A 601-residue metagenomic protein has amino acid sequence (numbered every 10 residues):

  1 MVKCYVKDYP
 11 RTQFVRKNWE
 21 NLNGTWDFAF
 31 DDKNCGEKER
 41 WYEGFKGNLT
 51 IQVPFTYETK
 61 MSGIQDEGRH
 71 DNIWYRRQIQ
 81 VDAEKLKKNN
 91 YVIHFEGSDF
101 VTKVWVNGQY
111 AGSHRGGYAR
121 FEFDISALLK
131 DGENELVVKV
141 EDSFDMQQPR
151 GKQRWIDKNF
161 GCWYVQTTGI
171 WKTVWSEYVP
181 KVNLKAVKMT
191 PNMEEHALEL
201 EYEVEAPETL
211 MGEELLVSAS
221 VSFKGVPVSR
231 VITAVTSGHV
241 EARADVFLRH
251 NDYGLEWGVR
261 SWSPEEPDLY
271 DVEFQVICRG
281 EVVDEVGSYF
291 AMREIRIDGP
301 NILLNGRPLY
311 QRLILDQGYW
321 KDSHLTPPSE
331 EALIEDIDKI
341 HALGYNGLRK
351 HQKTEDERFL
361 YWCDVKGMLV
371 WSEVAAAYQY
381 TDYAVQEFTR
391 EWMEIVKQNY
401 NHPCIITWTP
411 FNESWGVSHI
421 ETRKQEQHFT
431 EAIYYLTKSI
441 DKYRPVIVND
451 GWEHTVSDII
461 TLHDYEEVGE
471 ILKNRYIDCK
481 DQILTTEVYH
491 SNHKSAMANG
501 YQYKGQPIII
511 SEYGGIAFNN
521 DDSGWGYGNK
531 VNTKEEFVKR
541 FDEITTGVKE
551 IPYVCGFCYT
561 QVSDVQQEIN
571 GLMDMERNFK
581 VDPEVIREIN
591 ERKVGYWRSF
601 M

Functional and structural regions predicted by a protein language model:
M1-G63, K139, S143-Q148, S220-S222 (+3 more regions): Accessory carbohydrate-binding/adhesion or oligomerization-edge regions at the termini of glycan-active proteins
D8-Q13, D27-D32, Q65-L184, T209 (+4 more regions): Accessory beta-strand-rich segments of carbohydrate-active enzymes
K85-N89, L129-E133, M146-Q147, M211-G212 (+1 more regions): Short glycine/proline/serine/threonine-rich loop/turn segments at secondary-structure transition edges
V106, A197-T236, A244: Beta-strand-rich binding/interaction modules
E135-V138, E266-C278: Short, aromatic- and glycine-rich surface loops/edge beta-strands on solvent-exposed regions
Y178-T209, K593-M601: Surface beta-strand/loop "capping" patches
V187-K188, E273-I340, P445-I447, G500 (+2 more regions): N-terminal carbohydrate-binding accessory modules
I337, G347-N578, V585-N590, W597-S599: Substrate-binding/catalytic cleft of secreted carbohydrate-active enzymes, primarily glycoside hydrolases
